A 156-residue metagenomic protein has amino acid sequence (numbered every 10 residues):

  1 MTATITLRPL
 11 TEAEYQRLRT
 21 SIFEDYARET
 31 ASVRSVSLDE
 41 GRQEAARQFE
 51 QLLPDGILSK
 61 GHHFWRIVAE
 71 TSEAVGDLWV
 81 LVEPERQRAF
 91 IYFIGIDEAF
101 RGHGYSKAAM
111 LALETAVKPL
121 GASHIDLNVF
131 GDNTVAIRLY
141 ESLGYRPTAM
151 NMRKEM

Functional and structural regions predicted by a protein language model:
M1-T2: Actinobacteria-biased recognition of intrinsically disordered, low-complexity terminal regions
I5, P9-F93, D97-A99, A116 (+1 more regions): Acetyl-CoA-dependent GNAT
A89, M110, K118-N128, N151: Conserved GNAT acetyl-CoA-binding A-motif
F100, G104-A112: Conserved acetyl-CoA pyrophosphate-binding loop and the N-cap/start of the following alpha-helix in GNAT-like
R101, L127-A136, R153-M156: Conserved beta-strand-loop-alpha-helix junction that forms the acyl-donor binding cleft
Y140, Y145: Conserved active-site tyrosine of GNAT-family acetyltransferases
